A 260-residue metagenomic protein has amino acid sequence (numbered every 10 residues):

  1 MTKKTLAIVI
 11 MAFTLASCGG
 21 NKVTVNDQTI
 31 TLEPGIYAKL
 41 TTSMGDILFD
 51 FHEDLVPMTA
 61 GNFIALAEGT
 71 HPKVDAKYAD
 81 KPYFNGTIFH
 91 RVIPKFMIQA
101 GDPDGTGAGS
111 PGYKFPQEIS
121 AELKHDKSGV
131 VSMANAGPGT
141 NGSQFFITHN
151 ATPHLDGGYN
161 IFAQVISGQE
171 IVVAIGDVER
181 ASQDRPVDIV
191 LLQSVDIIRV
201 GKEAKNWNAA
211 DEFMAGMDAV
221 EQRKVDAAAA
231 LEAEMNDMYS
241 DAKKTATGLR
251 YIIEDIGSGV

Functional and structural regions predicted by a protein language model:
M1-V25: Bacterial Sec-dependent N-terminal signal peptides
C18-V260: Cross-family detector of peptidyl-prolyl cis-trans isomerase
